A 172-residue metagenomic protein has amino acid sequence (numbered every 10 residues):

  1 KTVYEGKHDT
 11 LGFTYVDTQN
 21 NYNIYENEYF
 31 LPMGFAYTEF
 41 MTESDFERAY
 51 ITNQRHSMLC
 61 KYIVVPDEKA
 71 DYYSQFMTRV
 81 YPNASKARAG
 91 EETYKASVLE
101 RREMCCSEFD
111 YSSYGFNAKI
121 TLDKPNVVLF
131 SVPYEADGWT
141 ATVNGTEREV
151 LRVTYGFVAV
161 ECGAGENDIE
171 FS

Functional and structural regions predicted by a protein language model:
K1-L99, D123, N144, N167: Extracytoplasmic
E68-S172: Active-site-proximal, structured, solvent-exposed surfaces of multi-pass membrane proteins that position macromolecular
